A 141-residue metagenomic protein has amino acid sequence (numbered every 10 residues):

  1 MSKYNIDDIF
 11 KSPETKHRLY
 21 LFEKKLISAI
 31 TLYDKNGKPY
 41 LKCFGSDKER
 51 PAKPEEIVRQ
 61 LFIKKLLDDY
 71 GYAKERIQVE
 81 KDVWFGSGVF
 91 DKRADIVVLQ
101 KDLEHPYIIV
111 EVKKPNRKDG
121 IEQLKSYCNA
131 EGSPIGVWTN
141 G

Functional and structural regions predicted by a protein language model:
M1-I135, G141: A short, conserved, highly charged catalytic patch centered on acidic carboxylates
